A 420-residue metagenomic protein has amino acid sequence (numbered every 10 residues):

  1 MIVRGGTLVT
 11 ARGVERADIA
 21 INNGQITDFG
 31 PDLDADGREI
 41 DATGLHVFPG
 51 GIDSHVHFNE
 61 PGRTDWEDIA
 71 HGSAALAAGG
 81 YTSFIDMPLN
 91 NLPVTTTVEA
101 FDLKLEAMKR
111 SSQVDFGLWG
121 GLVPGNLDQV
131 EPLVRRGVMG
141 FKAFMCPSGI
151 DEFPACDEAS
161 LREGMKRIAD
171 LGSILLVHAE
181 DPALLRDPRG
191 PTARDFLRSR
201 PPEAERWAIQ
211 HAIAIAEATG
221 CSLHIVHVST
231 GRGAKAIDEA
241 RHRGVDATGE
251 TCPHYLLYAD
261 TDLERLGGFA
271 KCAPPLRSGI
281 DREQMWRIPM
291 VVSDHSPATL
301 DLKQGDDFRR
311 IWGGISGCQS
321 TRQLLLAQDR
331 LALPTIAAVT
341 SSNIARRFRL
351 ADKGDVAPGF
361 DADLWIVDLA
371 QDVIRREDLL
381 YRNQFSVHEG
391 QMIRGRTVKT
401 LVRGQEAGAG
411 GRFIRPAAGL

Functional and structural regions predicted by a protein language model:
M1-G50: Histidine-rich, glycine-flanked metal-binding segment
G6, G24, G44, H55 (+15 more regions): Divalent metal-coordination and catalytic microenvironments
T43-S111: Metal-associated gating/positioning segment near the N- to mid-region
S54-E67, N90, T95, V114-N126 (+2 more regions): Active-site mouth loops of central-metabolism enzymes
V98-V114, L161-V177, S320: Alpha-helix-loop-beta-strand connector modules within alpha/beta enzyme cores
D128-A143, P147-V291: Histidine/acidic residue-rich metal-binding segments in metalloenzymes
R194-S199, E203-S222, M290, H295-A370: His/Asp/Glu-enriched, well-ordered alpha-helical/loop segment that forms or immediately abuts the divalent-metal
P358-A418: C-terminal cap of metal-dependent C-N hydrolases
